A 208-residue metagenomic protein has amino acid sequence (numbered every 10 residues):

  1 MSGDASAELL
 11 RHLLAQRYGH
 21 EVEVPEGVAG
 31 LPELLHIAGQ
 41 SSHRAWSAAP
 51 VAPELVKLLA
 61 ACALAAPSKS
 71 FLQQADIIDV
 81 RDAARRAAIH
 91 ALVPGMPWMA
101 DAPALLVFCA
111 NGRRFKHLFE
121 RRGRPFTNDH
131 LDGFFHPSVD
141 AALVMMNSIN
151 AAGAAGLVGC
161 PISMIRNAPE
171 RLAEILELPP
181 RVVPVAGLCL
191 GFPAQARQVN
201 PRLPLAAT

Functional and structural regions predicted by a protein language model:
M1-T208: Acidic, surface-exposed loops and disordered segments
